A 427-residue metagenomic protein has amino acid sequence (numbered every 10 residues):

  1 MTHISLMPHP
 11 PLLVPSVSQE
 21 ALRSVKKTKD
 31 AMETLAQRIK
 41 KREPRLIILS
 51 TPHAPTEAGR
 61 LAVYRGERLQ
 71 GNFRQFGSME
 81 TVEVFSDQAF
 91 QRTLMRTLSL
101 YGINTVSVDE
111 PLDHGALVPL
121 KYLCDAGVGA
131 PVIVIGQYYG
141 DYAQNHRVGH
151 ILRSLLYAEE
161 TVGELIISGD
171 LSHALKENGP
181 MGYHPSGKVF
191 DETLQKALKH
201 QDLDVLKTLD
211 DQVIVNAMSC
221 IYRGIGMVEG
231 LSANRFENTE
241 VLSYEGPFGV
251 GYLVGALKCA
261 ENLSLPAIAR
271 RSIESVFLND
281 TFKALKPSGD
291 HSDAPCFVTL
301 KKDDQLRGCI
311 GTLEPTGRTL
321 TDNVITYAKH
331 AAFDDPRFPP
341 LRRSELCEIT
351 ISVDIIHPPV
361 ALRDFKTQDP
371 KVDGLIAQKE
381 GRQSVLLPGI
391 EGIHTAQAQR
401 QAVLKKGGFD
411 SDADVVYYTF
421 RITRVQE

Functional and structural regions predicted by a protein language model:
M1-R45, T56-H150, G179-A267, R363-V372 (+2 more regions): Flexible, D/E/H-enriched segments
L46-I48, E164: Structural motif
T51-H53, E177: Glycine-rich N-terminal segment of FAD-binding domains in flavoprotein oxidoreductases, spanning the beta-loop-helix
H53-P55, L171-S172: Catalytic metal-binding/acid-base residues of hydrolase active sites
G127-A130, A158-V162, S168-G169, V250 (+1 more regions): Short gly/pro-enriched beta-turn/loop segments at secondary-structure junctions
G136-F190, L300, Q305-L320: Active-site beta-strand/loop microenvironment that shapes enzyme catalytic pockets
A260-E427: Basic nucleic-acid-binding interfaces
